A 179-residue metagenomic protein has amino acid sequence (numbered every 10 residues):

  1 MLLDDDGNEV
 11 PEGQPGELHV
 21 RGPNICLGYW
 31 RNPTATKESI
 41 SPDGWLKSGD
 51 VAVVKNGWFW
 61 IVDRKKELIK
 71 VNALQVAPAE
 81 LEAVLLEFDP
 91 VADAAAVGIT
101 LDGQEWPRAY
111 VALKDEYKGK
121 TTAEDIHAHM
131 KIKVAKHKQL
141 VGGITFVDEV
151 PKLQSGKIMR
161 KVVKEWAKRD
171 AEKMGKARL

Functional and structural regions predicted by a protein language model:
L2, D50-V54, A96: A structural signal for short hydrophobic beta-strand segments in well-ordered beta-sheet cores
N8-G13, E17-A79, L86-E87: Conserved ATP-binding/catalytic segment of the ANL
T34, A83, A128, I132: Active-site phosphate/pyrophosphate- and oxyanion-stabilizing loops and adjacent acidic/basic residues in soluble
I69, A95-T100, R108-L113, E124-L179: Conserved C-terminal "lid"/linker of ANL adenylate-forming enzymes
P78, G119-H127: Generic alpha-helical secondary structure
L85-A94: Short acidic amphipathic segments
K114-K118: Helix N-cap motif at beta-to-alpha junctions
